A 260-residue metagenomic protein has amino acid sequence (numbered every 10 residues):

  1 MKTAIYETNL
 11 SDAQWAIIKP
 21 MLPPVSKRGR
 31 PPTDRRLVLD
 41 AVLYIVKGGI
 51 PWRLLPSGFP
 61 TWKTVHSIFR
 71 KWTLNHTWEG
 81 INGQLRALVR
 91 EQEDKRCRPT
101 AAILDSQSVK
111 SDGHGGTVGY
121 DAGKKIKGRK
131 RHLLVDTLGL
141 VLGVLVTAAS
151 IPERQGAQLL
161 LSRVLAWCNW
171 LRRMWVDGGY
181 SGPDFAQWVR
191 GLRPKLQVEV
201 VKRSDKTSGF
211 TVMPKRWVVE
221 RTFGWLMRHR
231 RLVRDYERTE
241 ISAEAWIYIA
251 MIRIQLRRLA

Functional and structural regions predicted by a protein language model:
M1-A260: Short alpha-helical elements
